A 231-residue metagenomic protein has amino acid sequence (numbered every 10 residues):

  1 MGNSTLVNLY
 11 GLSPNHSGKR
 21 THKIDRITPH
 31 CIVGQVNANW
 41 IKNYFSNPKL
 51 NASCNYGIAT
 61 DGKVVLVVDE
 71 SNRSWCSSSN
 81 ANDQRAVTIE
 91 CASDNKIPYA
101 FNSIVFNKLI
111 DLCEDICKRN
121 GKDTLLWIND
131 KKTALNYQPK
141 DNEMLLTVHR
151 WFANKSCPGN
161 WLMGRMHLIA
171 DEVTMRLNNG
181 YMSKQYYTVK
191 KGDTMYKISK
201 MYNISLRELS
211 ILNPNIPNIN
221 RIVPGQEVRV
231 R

Functional and structural regions predicted by a protein language model:
M1-D83: N-terminal catalytic cores of peptidoglycan-degrading enzymes
G2-T21, N95-Q185, P224: Basic/polar, cationic surfaces and motifs that engage anionic cell-wall and phosphate/carboxylate ligands
V33, N80-I97, E114-K118, W151 (+1 more regions): Cell-envelope and extracellular/periplasmic
D69, E114-K122, T174, N178 (+3 more regions): Sec-exported extracytoplasmic/periplasmic mature domains
Y181-N203, Q226: Primarily a LysM-type cell-wall glycan-binding module
K190, P217, I222-V223: Residue-level recognition of short, solvent-exposed, well-ordered loop/turn junctions that link secondary-structure
S210-N218: Short acidic beta-strand-loop surface patches of small beta-rich interaction domains
